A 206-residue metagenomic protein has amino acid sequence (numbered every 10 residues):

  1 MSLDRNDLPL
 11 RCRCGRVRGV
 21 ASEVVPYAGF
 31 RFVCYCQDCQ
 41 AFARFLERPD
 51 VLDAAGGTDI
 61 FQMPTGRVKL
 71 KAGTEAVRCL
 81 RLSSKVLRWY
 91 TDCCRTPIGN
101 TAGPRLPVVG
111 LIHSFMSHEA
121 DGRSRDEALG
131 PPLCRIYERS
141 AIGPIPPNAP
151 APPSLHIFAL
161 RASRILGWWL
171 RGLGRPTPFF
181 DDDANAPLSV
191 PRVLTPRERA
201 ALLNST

Functional and structural regions predicted by a protein language model:
M1-R11, V17-T206: A short Gly-Trp-Pro
